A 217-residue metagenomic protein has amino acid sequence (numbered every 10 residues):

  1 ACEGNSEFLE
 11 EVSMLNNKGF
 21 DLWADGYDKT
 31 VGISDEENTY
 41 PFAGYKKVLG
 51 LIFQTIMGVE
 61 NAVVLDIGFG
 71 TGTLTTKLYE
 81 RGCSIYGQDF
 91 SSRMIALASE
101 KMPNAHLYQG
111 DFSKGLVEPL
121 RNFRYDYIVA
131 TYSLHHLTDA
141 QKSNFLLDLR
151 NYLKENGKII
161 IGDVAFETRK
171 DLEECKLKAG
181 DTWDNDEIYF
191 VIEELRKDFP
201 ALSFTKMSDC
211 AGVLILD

Functional and structural regions predicted by a protein language model:
A1-I56, T71-P119, I160-D217: Class I (Rossmann-like) S-adenosyl-L-methionine-dependent methyltransferase catalytic domain, capturing the SAM-binding
N61-G68: Conserved class I S-adenosyl-L-methionine
V129: A conserved beta-strand element that flanks and buttresses the S-adenosyl-L-methionine
Y132-S133: Short catalytic micro-motifs in class I SAM-dependent methyltransferases
S143-E155: A short glycine-rich, Lys/Arg-flanked "PGG" loop and its adjoining helix->strand segment in the class I
